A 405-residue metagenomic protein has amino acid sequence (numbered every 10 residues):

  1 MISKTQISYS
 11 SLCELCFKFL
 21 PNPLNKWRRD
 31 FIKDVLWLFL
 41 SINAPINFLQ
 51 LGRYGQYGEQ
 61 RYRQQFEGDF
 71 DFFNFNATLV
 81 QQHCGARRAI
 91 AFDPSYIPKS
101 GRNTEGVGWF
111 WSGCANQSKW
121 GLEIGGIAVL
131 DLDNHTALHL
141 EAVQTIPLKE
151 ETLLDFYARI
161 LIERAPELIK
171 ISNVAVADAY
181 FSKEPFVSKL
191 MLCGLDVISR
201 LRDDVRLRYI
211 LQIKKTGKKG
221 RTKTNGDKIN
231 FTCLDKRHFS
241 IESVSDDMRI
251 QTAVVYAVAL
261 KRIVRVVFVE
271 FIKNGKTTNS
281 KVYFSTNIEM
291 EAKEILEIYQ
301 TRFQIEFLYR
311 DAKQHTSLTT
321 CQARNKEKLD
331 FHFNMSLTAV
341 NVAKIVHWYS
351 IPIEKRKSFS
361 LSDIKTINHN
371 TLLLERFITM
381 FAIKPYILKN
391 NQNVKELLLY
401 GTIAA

Functional and structural regions predicted by a protein language model:
M1-D71: Gly/serine-rich nucleotide phosphate-binding loop at the start of the catalytic core of nucleotide/ADP-ribose-handling
Q50-R53, R61, G113-I171, I263-V282: Electropositive, glycine- and tryptophan-enriched low-complexity nucleic-acid-binding patches
L51, R88-S100, I127, V174-S182 (+4 more regions): Short, conserved catalytic/metal-binding motifs centered on acidic residues
Q65-N134, R249-V254: Active-site-proximal, Lys/Arg-enriched surface segment that forms a nucleic-acid-binding/basic interface patch
R88-A91, R376-A405: Long, charge-rich low-complexity segments
Y96, A292-A323: Short amphipathic alpha-helical "interface-anchor" segments enriched in bulky aromatics
A142-F268, E354-I367, V394-L398, I403-A405: An internal, acidic/charged active-site-proximal segment that coordinates divalent cations and/or engages
T319-R376, M380: Basic, amphipathic alpha-helical segments enriched in Lys/Arg and hydrophobic/aromatic residues
